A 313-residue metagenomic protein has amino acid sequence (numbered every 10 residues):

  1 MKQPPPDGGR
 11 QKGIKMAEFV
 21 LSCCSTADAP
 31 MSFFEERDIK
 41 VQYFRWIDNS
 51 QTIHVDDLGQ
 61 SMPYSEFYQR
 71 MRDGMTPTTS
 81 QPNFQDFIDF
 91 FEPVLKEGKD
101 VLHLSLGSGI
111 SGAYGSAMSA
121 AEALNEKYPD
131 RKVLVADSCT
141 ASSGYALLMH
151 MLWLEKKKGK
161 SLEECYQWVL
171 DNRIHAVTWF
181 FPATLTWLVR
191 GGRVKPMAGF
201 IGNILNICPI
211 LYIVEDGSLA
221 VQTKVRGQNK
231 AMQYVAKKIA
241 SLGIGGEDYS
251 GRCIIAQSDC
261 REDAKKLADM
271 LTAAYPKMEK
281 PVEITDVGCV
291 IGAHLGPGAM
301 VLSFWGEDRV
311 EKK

Functional and structural regions predicted by a protein language model:
M1-K2, T272: Generic N-terminal simple sequence motifs
Q3-K15: Short, Lys/Arg-enriched N-terminal segments with co-localized hydrophobic residues within the first ~10-30 amino acids
G13, E18, C23-Q51, A113 (+4 more regions): Mixed-charge interfacial surface used for oligomerization/domain docking and macromolecular partner engagement
T52-A117, E122-E126: Class I S-adenosyl-L-methionine
S105-G107, A136-C139: Short beta-strand->loop
